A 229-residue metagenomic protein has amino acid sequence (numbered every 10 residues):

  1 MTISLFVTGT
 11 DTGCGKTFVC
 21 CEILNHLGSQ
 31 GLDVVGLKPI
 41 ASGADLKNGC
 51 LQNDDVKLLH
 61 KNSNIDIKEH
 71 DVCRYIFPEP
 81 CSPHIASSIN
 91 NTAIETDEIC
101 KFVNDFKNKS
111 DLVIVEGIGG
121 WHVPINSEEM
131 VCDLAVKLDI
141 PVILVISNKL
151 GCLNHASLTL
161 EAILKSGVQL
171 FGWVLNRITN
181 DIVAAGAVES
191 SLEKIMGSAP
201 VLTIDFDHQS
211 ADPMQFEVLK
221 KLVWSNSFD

Functional and structural regions predicted by a protein language model:
S4, F18-A93, D97, F102-N104: N-terminal phosphate/diphosphate-binding loop that engages ATP/GTP or pyrophosphate donors across diverse enzyme folds
V7-T8: Hydrophobic anchor at the beta1->P-loop junction of P-loop NTPases
C14-G15: Conserved glycine(s) of the Walker
I99, V103-N126: Switch II (G3) loop of P-loop NTPases
N126-K149: Inter-motif core of Ras-like GTPase G domains
S127-D133, S157-L160, A185-S190: Charged helix-capping and loop-helix junction motifs
E161-D229: C-terminal lobe/tail of nucleotide-utilizing enzymes
